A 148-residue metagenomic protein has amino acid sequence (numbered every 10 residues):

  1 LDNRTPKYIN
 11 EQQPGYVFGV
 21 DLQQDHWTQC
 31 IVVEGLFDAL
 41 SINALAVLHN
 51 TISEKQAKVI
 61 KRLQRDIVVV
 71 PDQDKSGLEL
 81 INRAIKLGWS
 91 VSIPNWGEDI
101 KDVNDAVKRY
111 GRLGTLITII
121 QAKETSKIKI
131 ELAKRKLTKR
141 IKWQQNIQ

Functional and structural regions predicted by a protein language model:
L1-R65, L80-I81: Phosphate-handling DNA/RNA-contact segment within nucleic-acid enzymes
Q24, C30-V32, K58-V70, L78-Q148: Replication-associated primase and helicase/ATPase modules
V47, P71-D72: Short glycine-centered, acidic/aromatic-flanked micro-motifs in structured strand/loop junctions that mark active-site
K75: Active-site-proximal loop/turn and secondary-structure-junction residues that shape catalytic pockets, frequently
